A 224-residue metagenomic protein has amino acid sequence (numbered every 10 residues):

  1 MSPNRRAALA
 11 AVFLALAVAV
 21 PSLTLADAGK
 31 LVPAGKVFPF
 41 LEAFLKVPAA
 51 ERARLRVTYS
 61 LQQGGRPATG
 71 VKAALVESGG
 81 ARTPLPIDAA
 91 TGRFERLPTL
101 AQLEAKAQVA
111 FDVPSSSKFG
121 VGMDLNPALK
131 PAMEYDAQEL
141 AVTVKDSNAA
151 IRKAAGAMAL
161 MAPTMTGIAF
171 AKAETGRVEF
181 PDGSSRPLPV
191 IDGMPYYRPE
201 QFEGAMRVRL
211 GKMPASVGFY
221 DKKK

Functional and structural regions predicted by a protein language model:
R5-L14: N-terminal export leaders
A19-P21: N-terminal signal peptide c-region/cleavage motif recognized by signal peptidases
T24-Q102: N-terminal Sec/ER secretory leader and immediately downstream segment of secreted/extracellular precursors
Q62-P86, P163-P187, V217-G218, K223: Extended low-complexity, serine/threonine- and proline-enriched intrinsically disordered segments
P67-V144: Structured domain cores in non-transmembrane regions
G92-A101, I191-Q201: Exposed aromatic-hydrophobic patches
L103-S117, V121-M123, F202-K223: Short, aromatic- and glycine-rich surface loops/edge beta-strands on solvent-exposed regions
L125-S184: Short helix-loop boundary/capping segments
